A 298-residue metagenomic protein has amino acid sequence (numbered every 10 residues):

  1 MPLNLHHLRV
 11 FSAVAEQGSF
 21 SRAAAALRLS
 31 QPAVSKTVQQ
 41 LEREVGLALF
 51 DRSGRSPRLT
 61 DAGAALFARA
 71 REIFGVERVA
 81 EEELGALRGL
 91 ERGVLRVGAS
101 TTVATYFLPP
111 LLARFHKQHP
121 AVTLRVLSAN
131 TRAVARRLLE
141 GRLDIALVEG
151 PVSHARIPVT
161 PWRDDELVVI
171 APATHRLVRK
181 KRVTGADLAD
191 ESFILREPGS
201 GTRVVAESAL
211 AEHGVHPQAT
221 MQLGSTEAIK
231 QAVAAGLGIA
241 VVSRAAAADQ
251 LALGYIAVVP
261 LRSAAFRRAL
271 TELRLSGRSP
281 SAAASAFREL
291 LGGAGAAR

Functional and structural regions predicted by a protein language model:
L5, R55, G85-A104, Q118-V122 (+2 more regions): Interdomain hinge and pocket-entrance segments immediately C-terminal to HTH DNA-binding domains
H7-L8, E44-V45, L66-R88, G150: Alpha-helical linker/hinge and terminal dimerization helices associated with HTH transcriptional regulators
S12-R28, L95: Short helix-boundary/capping micro-motifs
E42-D61: A short LG(V/I)-centered, amphipathic sequence patch enriched for acidic residue(s) preceding the LG motif
R92-A155: Central regulatory/effector-binding core of bacterial HTH transcription factors
F107, G201, A257-R298: A late-sequence structural motif
N130-A135, L139-L143, V148-E149, G199-A257: Hydrophobic hinge/microswitch elements
H154-F193: Flexible hinge/capping segments at coil-to-helix
